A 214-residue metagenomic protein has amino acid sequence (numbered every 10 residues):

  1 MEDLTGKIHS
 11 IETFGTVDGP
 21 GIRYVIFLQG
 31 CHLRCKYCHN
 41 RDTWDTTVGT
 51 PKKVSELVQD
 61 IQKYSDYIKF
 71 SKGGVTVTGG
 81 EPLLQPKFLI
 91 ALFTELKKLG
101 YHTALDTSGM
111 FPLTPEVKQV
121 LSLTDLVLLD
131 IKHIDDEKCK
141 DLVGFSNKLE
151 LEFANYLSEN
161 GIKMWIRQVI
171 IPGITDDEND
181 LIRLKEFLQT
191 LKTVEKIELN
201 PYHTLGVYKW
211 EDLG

Functional and structural regions predicted by a protein language model:
M1, D45, K185-E186: Short aromatic-glycine motifs in intrinsically disordered, low-complexity regions
M1, H9-T13, P51, Q59 (+2 more regions): Short secondary-structure boundary micro-motifs
M1-G6, Q189: Short coil-to-beta-strand transition motifs
L4, S10-E12, T16-K52: Canonical Radical SAM [4Fe-4S] cluster-binding loop centered on the CxxxCxxC motif and its immediate flanking residues
I26, Y37, P86-K87, E116 (+1 more regions): Residue-level recognition of conserved structural "scaffold" positions that shape functional pockets and channels
R41, E211-G214: Short glycine/proline- and charge-enriched loop/turn segments that cap or connect secondary-structure elements
S55: Acidic phosphotransfer microenvironment of two-component signaling modules
V58, Q62-D66, S71-G74, G79 (+2 more regions): Conserved AdoMet/S-adenosylmethionine-binding subsite of the radical SAM
